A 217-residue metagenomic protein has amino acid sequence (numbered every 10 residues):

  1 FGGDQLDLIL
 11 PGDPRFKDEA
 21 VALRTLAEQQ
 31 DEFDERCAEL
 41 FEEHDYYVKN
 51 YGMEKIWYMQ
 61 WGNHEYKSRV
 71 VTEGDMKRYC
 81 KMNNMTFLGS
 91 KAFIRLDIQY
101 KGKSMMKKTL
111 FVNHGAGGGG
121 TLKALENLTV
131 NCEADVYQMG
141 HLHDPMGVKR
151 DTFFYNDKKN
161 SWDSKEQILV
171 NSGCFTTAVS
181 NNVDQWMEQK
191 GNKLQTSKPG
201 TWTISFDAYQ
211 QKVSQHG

Functional and structural regions predicted by a protein language model:
F1, M106-L110, G115-V213: Conserved beta-sheet core of the metallophosphoesterase superfamily
F1-L88: Core catalytic region of metal-dependent phosphoesterases/phosphodiesterases, especially metallo-beta-lactamase-like
A38-Y47, F93-K101, L142-N156: Short regulatory "switch" loops immediately downstream of catalytic or recognition motifs within protein catalytic
Y46-E54, M105, S161-K165: Short helix-terminating capping/connector loops at secondary-structure junctions
K81, D97-Y100, N127, G191: Short, well-ordered helical secondary-structure segments
N84-S90, L96-M106, L110, C174: Active-site-proximal loop/helix segment associated with metal-binding centers of metalloenzymes
G217: Polar, enzyme-active/binding microenvironments
